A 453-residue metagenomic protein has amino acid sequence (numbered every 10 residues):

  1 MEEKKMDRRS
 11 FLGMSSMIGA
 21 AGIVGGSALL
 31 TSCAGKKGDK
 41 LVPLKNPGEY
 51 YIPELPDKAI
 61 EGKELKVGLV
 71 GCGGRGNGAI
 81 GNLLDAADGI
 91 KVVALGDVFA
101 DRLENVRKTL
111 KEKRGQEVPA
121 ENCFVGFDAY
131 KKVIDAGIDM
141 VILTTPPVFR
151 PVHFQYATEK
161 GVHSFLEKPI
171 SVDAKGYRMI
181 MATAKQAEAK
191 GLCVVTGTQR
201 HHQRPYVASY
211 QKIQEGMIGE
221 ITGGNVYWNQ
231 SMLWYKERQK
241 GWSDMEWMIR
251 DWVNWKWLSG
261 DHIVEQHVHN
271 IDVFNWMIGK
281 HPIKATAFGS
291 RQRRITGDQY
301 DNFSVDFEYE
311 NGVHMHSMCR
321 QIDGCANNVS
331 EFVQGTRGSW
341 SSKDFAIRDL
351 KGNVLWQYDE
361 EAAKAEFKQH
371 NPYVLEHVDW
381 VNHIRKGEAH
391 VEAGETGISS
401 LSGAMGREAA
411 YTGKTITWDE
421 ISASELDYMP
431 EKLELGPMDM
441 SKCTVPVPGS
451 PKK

Functional and structural regions predicted by a protein language model:
E2-G19: N-terminal secretory signal peptides and thylakoid transit peptides that target proteins across membranes
M14-E61, A189, N382-K453: C-terminal helix-rich "cap/oligomerization" subdomain common to oxidoreductases
A34-R114, F274: N-terminal Rossmann-like dinucleotide-binding module
G71, K190-T196, R200-G297, D323-F332 (+2 more regions): Predominantly a Rossmann-like dinucleotide-binding segment in NAD(P)-dependent oxidoreductases
K91-V92, L355-A365, H383-I398: Glycine- and charged-residue-rich phosphate/anionic-cofactor binding loop of Rossmann-like
Q116-L143: A structured beta-alpha segment of the ubiquitous adenosine-cofactor-binding alpha/beta core
D139, P147, P151-H202, G216: Beta-strand-loop-alpha-helix segment that lines the small-molecule cofactor/substrate pocket of alpha/beta enzymes
I295, E310-L375, E420: NAD(P)-dinucleotide binding in Rossmann-like oxidoreductases
